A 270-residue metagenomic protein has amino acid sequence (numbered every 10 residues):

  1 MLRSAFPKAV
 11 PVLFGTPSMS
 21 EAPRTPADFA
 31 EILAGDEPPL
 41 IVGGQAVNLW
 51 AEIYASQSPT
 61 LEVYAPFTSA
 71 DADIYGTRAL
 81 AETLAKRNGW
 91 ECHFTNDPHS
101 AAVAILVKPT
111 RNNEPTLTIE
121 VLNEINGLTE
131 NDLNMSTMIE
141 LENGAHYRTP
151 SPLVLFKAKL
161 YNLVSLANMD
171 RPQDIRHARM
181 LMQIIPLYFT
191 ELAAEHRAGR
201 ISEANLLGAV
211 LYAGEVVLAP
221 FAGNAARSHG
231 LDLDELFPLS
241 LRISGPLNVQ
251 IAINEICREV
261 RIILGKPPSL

Functional and structural regions predicted by a protein language model:
M1-L270: Compositionally biased terminal segments of proteins
